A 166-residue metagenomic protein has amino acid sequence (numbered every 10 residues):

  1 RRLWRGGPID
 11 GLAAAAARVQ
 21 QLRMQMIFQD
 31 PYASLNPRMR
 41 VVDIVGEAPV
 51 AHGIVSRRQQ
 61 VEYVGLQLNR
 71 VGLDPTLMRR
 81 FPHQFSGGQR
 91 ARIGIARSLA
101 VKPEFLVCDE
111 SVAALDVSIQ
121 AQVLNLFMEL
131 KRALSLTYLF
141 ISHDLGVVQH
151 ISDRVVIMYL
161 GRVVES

Functional and structural regions predicted by a protein language model:
W4, P8, Q59-T76: Conserved ABC ATPase "signature" region
G7-Q25, D43, A51: ABC ATPase NBD coupling module
D30, M39-V50: Q-loop/switch helix immediately C-terminal to the Walker
V45, I95, V107, V123: Hydrophobic anchor residue at the start of the ABC signature
F81-F85, Q89: Conserved ABC ATPase signature
K102: Conserved catalytic motifs of ABC-family nucleotide-binding domains
L115, I119-S166: P-loop NTP-binding/switch modules centered on Walker-like glycine-rich loops
